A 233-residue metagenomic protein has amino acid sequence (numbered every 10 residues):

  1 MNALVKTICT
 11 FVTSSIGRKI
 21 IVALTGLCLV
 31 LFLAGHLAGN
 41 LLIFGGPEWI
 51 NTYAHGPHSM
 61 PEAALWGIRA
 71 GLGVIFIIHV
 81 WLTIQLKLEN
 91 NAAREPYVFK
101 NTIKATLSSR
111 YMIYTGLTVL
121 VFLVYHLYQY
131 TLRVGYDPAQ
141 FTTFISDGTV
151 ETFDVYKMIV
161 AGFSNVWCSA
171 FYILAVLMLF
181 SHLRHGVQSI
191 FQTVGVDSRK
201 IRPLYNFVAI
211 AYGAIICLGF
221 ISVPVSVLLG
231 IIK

Functional and structural regions predicted by a protein language model:
M1-K233: Membrane-embedded alpha-helical bundles that constitute the cytochrome b-like, heme-associated redox core of multi-pass
